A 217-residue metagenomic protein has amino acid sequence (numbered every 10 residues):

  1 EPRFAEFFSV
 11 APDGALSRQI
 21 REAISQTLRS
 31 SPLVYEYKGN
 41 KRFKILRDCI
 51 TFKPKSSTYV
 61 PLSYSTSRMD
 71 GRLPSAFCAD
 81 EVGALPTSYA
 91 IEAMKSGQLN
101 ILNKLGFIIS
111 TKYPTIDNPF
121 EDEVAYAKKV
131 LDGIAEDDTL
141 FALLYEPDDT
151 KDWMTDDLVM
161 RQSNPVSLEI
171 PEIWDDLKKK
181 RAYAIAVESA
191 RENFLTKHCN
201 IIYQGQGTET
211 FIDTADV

Functional and structural regions predicted by a protein language model:
E1-P2: Walker A/P-loop NTP-binding motif
A5, R72-P74, K104: Short coil/turn segments at beta-strand junctions that form active-site/ligand-binding loops
A5-Q26: Conserved Walker A/P-loop ATP-binding site and its immediately adjacent core in helicase/helicase-like ATPase domains
F8-V10, A76-C78, F107: Structural motif
A15-L16, T66, L85: Glycine-/small-residue-rich active-site loops that bind phosphorylated ligands and cofactors
I20-S75: Inter-Walker segment of RecA-like/P-loop motor cores
D80-A84: Walker B catalytic acidic pair
S88, A93-K95, N100-V217: Non-catalytic, compositionally simple segments
